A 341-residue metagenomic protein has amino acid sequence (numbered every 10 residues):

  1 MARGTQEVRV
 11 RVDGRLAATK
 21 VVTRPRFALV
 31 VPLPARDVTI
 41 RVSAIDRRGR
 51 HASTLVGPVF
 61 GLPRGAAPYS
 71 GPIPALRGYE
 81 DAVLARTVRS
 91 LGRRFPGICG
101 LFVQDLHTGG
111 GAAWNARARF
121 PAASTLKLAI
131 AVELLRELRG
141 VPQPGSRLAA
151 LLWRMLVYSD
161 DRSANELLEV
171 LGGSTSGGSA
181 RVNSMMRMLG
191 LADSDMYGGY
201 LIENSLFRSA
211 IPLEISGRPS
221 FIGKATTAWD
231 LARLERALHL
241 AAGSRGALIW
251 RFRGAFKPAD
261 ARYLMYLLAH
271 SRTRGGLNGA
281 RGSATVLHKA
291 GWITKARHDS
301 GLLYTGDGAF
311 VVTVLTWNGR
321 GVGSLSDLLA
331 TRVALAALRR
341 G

Functional and structural regions predicted by a protein language model:
A2-R3, V12, L29-R47, T54-A67 (+5 more regions): Structured C-terminal helix/loop/strand segments within mature extracytoplasmic catalytic/sensor domains
R11-A17, L106: Change "in extracellular beta-sheet-rich domains … of secreted and cell-surface proteins" to "in beta-sheet-rich domains
L16-P25: Short beta-strand segments within Ig-like beta-sandwich modules, predominantly Fibronectin type-III
S70-G78, A113-P121, G140-P142, A150-R154 (+4 more regions): Second-shell loop/turn segments in exported
G92-R119: Short, conserved catalytic-motif segment at the N-terminal edge
G109, R119-Q143, M155, V312: Active-site SXXK
R136-R162, S176, A180, M188: Active-site-proximal loop and beta-strand segments within enzyme catalytic domains
L168-A247: Mid-domain, small-residue-enriched loop/turn segments at the edges of structured enzyme/sensor domains
